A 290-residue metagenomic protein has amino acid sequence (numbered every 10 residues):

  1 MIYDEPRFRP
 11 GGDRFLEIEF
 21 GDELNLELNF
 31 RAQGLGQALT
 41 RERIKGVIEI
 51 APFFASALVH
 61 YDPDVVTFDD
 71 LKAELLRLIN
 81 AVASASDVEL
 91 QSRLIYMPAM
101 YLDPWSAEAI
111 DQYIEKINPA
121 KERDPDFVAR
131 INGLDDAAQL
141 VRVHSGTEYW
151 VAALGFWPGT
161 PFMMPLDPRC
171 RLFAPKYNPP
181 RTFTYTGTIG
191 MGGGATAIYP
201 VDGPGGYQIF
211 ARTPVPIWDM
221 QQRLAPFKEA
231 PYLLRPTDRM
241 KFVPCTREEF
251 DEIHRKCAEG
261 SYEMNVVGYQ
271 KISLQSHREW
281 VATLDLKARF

Functional and structural regions predicted by a protein language model:
M1-F290: Conserved "landmark" site that anchors the functional core of diverse proteins
